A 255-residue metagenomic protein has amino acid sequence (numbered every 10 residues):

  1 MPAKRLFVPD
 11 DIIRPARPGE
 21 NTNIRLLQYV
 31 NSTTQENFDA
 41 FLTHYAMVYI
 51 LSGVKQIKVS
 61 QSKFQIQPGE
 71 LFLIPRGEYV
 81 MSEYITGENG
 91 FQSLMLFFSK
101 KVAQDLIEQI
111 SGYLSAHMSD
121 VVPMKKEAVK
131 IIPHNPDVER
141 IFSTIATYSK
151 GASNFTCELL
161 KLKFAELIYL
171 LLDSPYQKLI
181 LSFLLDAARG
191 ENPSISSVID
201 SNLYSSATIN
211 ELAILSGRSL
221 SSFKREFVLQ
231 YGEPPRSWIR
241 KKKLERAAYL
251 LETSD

Functional and structural regions predicted by a protein language model:
M1-T22, E36: A short, N-terminal "cap"/entry segment at the start of jelly-roll beta-barrel domains of the cupin/DSBH fold
G19-S119: N-terminal regulatory/effector-sensing and dimerization cores that precede helix-turn-helix DNA-binding domains
N31, Y176-L184, R225, Y231: Short, Lys/Arg-enriched N-terminal segment that forms or immediately precedes the first helix of a structured domain
L106, L171-P175, F227, L251: Hydrophobic recognition helices of helix-based DNA-binding modules
K125-G190: An amphipathic alpha-helical interaction segment
D137, I141, A187-I195, Y231 (+1 more regions): N-terminal positioning helix adjacent to the helix-turn-helix/winged-helix DNA-binding module
D137-G151, S194-N202, R246, L250: Solvent-exposed, amphipathic alpha-helical segments
S196-R218, R225-D255: Terminal helix-turn-helix DNA-binding modules in bacterial transcription factors
